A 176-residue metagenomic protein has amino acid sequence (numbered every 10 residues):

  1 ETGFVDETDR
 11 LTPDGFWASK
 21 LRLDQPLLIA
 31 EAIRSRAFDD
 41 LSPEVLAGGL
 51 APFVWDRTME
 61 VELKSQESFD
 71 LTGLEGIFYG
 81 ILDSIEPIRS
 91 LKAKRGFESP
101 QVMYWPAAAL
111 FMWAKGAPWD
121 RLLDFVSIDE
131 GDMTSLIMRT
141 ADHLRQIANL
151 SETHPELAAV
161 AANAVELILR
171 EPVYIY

Functional and structural regions predicted by a protein language model:
E1-T2: C-terminal helicase lobe
D6-A37: Accessory beta->alpha helical hairpin/"wing" motif in late/C-terminal subdomains of nucleic-acid enzymes
Q25-L82: Leucine-rich, amphipathic alpha-helical/linker segments
E62-Y176: C-terminal amphipathic alpha-helical interaction region
